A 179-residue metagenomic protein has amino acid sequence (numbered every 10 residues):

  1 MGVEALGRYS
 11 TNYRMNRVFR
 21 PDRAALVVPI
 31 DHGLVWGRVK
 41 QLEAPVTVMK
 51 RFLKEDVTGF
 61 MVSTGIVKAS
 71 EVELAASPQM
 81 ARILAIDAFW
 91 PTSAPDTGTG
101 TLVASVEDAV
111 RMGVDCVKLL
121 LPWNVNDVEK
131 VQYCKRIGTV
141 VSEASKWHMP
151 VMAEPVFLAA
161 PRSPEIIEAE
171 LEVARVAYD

Functional and structural regions predicted by a protein language model:
G2-P21: N-terminal basic/disordered segments at the start of proteins
R20, A25-P29, G33-S77, A81-P91 (+1 more regions): Alpha/beta enzyme core
